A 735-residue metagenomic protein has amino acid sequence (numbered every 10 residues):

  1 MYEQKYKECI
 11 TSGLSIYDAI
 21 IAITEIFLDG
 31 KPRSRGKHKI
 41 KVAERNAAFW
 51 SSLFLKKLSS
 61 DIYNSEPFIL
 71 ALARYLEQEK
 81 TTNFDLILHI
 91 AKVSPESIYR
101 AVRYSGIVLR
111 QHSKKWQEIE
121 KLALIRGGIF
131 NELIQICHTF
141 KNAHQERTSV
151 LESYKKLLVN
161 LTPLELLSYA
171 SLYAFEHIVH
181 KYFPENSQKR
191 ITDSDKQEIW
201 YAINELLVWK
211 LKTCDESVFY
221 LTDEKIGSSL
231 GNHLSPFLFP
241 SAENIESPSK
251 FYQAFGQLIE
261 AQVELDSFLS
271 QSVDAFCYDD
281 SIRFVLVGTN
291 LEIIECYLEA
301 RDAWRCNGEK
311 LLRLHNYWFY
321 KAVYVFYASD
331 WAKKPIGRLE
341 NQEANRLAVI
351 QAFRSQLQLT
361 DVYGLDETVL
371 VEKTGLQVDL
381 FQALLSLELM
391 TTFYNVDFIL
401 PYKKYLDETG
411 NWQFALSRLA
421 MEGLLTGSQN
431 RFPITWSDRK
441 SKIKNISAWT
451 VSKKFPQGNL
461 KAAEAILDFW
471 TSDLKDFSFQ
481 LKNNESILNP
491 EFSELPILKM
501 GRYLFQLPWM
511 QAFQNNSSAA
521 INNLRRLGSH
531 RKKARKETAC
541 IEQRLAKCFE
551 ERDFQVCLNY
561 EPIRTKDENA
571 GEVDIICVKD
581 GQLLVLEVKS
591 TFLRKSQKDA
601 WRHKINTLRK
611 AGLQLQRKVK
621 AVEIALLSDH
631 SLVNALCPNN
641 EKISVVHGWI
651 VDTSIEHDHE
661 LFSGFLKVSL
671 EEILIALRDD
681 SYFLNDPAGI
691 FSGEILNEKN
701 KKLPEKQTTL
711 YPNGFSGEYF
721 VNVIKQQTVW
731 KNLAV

Functional and structural regions predicted by a protein language model:
M1-K536, Q543, K547, I624-W649 (+1 more regions): Acidic, metal-dependent phosphodiester-chemistry machinery of nucleic-acid enzymes
I541, D567-A570: Short, glycine/acidic-rich beta->alpha junctions
C548-E568: A short acidic/basic microdomain associated with nuclease active sites
R564-E568, L593-K595, H657-D658: Flexible loop/turn segments at secondary-structure boundaries
A570, T591-A625: Mg2+/Mn2+-dependent nuclease catalytic core
A570-V578: Short acidic loop-to-beta-strand element that houses the catalytic metal-binding Asp/Glu of nuclease active sites
V573, L584, V646: Residue-level detector of short, conserved catalytic/binding motifs and their immediate flanks
C577-K595: Active-site beta-strand-loop-beta-strand hairpin of nuclease catalytic cores that positions key catalytic residues
